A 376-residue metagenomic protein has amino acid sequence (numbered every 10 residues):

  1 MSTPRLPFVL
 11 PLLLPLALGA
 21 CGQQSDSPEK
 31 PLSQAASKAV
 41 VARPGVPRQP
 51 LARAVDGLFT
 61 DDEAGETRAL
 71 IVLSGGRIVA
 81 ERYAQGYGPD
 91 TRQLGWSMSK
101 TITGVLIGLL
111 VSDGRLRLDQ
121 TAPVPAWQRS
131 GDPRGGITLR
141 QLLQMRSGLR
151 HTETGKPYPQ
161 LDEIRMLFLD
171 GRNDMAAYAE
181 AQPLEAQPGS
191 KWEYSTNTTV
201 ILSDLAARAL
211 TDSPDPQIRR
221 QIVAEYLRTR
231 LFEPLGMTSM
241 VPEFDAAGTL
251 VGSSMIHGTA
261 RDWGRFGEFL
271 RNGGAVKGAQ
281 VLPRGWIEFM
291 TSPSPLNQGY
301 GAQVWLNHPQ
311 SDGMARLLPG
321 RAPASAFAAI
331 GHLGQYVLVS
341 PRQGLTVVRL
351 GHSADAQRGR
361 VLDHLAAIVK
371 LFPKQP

Functional and structural regions predicted by a protein language model:
L18-A20: C-terminal motif of bacterial Sec signal peptides marking the signal peptidase cleavage site
G22-Q24: Bacterial signal peptide processing site
D56-Y87, V337-L338, G344-V348: A short, well-structured edge-of-sheet supersecondary motif
G76, Q93-D119, L142, L202-A206 (+2 more regions): Active-site SXXK
R77-R82, Y158-Q187, I218-M240: Short, charged, amphipathic alpha-helices and their helix-cap/turn boundaries
L94, D113-T152, A181, T211-S254: Active-site helix/loop module of the DD-peptidase/beta-lactamase fold, centered on the serine-lysine SxxK catalytic
N173, M237-F244, S292-T346: Active-site Gly/Thr loop motif
T198-A206, S254-A275, Q335-G351: Active-site-proximal alpha-helical segments within enzyme catalytic domains
